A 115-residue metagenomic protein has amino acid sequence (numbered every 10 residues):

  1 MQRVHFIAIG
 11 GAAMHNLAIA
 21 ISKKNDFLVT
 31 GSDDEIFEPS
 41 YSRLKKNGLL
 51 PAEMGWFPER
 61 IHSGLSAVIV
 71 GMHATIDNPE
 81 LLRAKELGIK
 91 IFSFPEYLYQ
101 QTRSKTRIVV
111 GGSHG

Functional and structural regions predicted by a protein language model:
M1-Y97: N-terminal leader/targeting and accessory segments in enzymes
F6, F94-P95, Y99-G115: Walker A (P-loop) phosphate-binding motif
